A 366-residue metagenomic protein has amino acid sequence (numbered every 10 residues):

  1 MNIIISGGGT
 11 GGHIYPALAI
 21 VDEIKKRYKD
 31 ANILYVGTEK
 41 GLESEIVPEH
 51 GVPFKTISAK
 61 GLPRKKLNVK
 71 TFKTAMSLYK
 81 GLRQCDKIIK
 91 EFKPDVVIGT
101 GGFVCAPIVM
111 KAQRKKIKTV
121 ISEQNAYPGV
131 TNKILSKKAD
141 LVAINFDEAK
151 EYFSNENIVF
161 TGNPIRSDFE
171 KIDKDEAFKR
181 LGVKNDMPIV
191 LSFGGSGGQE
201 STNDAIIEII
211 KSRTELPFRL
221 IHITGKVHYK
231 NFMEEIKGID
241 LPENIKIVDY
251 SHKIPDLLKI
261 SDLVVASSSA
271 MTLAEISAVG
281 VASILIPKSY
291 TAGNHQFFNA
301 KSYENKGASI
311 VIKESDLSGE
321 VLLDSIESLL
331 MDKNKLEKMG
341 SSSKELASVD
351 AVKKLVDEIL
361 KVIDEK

Functional and structural regions predicted by a protein language model:
I3-T10, D30-S77, L82, K226-H228 (+1 more regions): Conserved nucleotide-sugar phosphate-binding/catalytic loop shared by glycosyltransferases and other
I5, L34, L42, P53 (+1 more regions): Active-site-proximal region of nucleotide-activated glycan assembly enzymes, centered on histidine/acidic-rich loops
I46, H50, I172-E176, V183-V264 (+2 more regions): Donor-nucleotide binding loops and adjacent catalytic segments primarily of GT-B fold Leloir glycosyltransferases
Q84-V97, V104-V120, K133, K137-K138: Glycosyltransferases and closely related glycan-assembly transferases that use nucleotide-activated donors
P94-V96, V248, K259-A274, V281-A282: Acidic donor-binding loop of glycosyltransferase active sites
K306, V311-K313, L317-N334: C-terminal "capping" alpha-helix adjacent to the active site of nucleotide-linked donor transferases in cell-envelope
K335-V349: A short, well-ordered alpha-helix in the C-terminal region of glycosyltransferases
S348-K366: C-terminal alpha-helical cap of glycosyltransferases
